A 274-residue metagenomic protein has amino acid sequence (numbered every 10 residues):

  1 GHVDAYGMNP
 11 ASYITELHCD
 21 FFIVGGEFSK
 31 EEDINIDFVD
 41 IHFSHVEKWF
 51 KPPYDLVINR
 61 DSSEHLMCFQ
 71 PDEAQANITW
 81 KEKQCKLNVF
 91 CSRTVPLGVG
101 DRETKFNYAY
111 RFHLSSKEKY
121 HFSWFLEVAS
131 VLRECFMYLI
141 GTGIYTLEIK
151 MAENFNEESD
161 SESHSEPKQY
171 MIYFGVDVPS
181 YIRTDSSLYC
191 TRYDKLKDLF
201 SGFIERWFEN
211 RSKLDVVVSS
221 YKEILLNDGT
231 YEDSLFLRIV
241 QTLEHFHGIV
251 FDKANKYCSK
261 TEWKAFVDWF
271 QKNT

Functional and structural regions predicted by a protein language model:
G1-G143: Long, contiguous, compositionally biased segments that the model treats as domain-scale units
N9, K30, H42, N59 (+6 more regions): Serine/threonine-rich low-complexity intrinsically disordered regions
K30, K48-K51, K81-K86, K105 (+10 more regions): Context-gated lysine
D37-Y54, Y145-Q169, W263-F270: Short, charged N-terminal helix-start/capping segments
E103-D198: Internal metal/ion-chelating core segments
S161-S163, Y170, G175-T274: Amphipathic, oligomerization/interface secondary-structure segments
